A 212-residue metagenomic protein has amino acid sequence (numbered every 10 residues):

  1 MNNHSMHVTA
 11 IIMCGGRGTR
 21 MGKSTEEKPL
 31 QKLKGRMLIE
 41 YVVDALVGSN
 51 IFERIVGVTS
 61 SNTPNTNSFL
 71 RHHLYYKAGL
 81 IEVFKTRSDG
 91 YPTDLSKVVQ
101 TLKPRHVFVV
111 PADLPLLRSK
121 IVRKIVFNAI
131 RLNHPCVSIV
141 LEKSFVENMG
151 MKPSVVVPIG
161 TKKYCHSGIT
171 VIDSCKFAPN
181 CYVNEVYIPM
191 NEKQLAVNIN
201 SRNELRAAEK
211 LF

Functional and structural regions predicted by a protein language model:
M1-S24: N-terminal nucleotide-binding beta1-loop-alpha1 segment
N2-N3, L38-H106, K120, I159 (+1 more regions): Conserved N-terminal catalytic core of the sugar/cofactor nucleotidyltransferase
C14, T59, V140-L141: Short beta-strand/turn micro-motifs composed of small residues that flank or help shape donor/cofactor-binding pockets
G16, D113, S201: Active-site glycine-centered loops adjacent to acidic/histidine catalytic or metal-binding residues that shape
K28-V42: Short catalytic helix/loop segments, enriched in acidic residues and glycine and frequently bearing histidine
R105-D113: Short beta-strand-to-loop acidic/aromatic patch adjacent to the donor-nucleotide binding site
L117-N200, K210: Conserved core of the sugar-phosphate nucleotidyltransferase
R206-F212: Extended hydrophobic packing segments that form well-structured cores
